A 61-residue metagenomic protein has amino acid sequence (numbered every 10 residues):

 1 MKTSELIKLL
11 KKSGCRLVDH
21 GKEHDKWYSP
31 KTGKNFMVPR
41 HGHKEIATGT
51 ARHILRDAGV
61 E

Functional and structural regions predicted by a protein language model:
M1-H20, Y28-E61: Basic nucleic-acid-binding interfaces
D25: Positions that flank functional sites
